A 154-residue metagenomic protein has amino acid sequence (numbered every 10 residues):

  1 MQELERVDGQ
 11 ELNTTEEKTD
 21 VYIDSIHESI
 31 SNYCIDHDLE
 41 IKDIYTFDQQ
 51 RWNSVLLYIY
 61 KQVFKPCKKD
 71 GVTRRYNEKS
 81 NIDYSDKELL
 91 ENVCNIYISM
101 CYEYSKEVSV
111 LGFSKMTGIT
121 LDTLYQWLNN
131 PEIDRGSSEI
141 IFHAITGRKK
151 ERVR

Functional and structural regions predicted by a protein language model:
E3-D38, L56-F64: Mixed-charge, low-complexity intrinsically disordered regions
D8-V21, F47, K68-Y97: Short, Lys/Arg-enriched anionic-surface-contact patches
Y22, Y33, Y45, Y58-Y60 (+5 more regions): Sequence-level detector for tyrosine residue identity
S31-I35, L39, D43-N77, H143-R154: Charged interaction scaffolds used for protein-protein
E88-N92, S99-M100, E107-R154: Charged, helical or coil segments that form electrostatic protein-protein
